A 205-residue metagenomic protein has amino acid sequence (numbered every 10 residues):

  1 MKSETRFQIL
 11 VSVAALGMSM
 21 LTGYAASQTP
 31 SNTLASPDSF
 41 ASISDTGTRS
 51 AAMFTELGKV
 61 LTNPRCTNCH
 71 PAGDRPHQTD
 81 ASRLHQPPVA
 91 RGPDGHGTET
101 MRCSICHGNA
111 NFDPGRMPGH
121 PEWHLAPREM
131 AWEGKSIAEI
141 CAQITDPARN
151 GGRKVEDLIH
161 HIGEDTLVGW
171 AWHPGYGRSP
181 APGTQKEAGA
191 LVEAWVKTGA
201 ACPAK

Functional and structural regions predicted by a protein language model:
M1, M18-M20, M53, M101 (+2 more regions): Detector for methionine-enriched segments
K2-A52, P64-N68, A72-H77, E193-K205: Post-cleavage N-terminal segment of exported redox proteins
S39-V60, P76, D80-H96: Electrostatic cytochrome c docking/interface patches
T48, T55, P64, N111 (+1 more regions): C-type cytochrome heme-c attachment and multiheme electron-transfer modules
P64-G73, T100-A110: The canonical Cys-X-X-Cys-His
H70-A72, Q78-S82, P114-G119: Short, solvent-exposed loop/turn and secondary-structure capping segments
A90, E99-T100, G134-K135: Short C-terminal domain-edge/linker segments immediately following a structured domain
